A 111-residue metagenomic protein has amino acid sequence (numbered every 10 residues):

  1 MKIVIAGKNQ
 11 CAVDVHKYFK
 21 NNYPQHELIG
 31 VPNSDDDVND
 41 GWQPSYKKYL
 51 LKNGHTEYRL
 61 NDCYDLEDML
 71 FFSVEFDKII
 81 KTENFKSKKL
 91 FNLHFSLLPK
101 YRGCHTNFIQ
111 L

Functional and structural regions predicted by a protein language model:
M1-L111: One-carbon transfer enzymes
